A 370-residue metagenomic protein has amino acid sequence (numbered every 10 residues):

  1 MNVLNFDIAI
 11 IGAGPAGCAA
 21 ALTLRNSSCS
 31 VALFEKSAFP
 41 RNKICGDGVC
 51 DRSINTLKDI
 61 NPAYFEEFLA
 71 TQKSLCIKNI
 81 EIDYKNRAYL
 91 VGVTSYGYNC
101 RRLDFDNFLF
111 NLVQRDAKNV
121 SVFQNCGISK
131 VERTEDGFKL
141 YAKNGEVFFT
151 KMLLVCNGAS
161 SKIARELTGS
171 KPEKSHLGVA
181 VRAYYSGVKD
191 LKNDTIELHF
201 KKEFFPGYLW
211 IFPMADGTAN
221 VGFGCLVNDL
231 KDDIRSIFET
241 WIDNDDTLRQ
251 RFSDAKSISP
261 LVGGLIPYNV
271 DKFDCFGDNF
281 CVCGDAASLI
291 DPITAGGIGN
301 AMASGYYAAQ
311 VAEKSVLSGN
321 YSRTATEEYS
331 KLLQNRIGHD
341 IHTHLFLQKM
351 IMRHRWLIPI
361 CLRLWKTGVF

Functional and structural regions predicted by a protein language model:
N2-A16: Beta1/beta-strand and adjacent pyrophosphate-binding region of the FAD-binding site in flavoprotein oxidoreductases
A9, R25-C45: Glycine-rich FAD pyrophosphate-binding loop
I11, V155-C156, V282: Redox-cofactor binding/interface segments in oxidoreductases and associated redox assembly factors
A16, F39, S160: Conserved Rossmann-like nucleotide-cofactor binding loop
I54, K58-F108: A conserved beta-strand/loop capping segment in the N-terminal third of enzymes that catalyze redox or closely related
L112-R251: Predominantly flavin-linked oxidoreductase catalytic cores and closely associated redox partners
D229-V311, S315-L317: FAD/FMN-dependent oxidoreductases across multiple families
E313-F370: C-terminal helical "tail/cap" subdomain of flavin- and related membrane-associated enzymes
